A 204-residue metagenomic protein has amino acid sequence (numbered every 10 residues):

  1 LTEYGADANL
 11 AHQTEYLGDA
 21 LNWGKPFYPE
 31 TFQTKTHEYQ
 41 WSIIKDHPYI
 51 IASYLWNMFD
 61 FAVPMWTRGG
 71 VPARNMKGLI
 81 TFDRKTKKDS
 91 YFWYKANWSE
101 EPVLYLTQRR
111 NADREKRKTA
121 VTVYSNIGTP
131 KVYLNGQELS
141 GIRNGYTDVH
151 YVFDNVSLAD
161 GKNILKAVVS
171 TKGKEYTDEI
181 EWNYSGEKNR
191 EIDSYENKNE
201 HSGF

Functional and structural regions predicted by a protein language model:
L1-R143, D154-K172: Extended substrate-binding grooves/exosites of carbohydrate-active enzymes
S99-V103, E187-I192: Short, charged low-complexity linker/loop segments at the C-terminal edge of domains
Y146-H150: Short, solvent-exposed loop/turn segments in extracellular or other extracytoplasmic domains
V152-S157, E181-N183: Generic structural detector for well-ordered beta-strands
G173-G186: Edge beta-strands of extracellular beta-sandwich domains
S194-F204: Compositionally biased low-complexity segments at domain edges in trafficked proteins and select soluble regulators
